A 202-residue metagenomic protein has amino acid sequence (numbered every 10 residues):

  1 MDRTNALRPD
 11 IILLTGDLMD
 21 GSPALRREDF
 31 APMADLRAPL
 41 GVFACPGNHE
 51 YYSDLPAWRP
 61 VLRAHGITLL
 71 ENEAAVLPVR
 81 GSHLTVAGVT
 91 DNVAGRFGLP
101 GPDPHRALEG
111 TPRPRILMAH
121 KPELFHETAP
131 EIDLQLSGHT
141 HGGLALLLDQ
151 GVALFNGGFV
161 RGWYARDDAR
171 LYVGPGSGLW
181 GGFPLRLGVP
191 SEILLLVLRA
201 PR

Functional and structural regions predicted by a protein language model:
M1-R202: Soluble catalytic domains of enzymes that build or remodel membrane lipids, polysaccharides, and related
